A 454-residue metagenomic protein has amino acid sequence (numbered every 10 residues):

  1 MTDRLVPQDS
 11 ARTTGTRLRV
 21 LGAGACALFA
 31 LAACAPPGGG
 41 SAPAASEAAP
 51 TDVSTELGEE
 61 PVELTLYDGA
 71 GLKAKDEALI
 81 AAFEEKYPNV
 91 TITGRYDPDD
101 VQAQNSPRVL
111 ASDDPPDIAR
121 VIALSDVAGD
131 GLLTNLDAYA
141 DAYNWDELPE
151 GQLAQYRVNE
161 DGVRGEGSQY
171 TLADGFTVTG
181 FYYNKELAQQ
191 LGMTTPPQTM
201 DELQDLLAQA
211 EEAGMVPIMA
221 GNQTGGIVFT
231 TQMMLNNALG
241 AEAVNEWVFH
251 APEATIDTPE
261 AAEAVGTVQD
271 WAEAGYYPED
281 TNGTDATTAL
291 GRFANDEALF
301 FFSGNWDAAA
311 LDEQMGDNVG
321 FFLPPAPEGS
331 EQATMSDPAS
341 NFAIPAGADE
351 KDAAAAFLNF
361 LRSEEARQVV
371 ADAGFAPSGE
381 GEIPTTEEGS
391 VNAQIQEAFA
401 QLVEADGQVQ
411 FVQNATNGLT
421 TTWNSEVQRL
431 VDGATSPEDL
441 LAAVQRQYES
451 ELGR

Functional and structural regions predicted by a protein language model:
T2-D130, E328-G329, V369, A443-R454: Conserved N-terminal structural module of periplasmic/extracytoplasmic solute-binding proteins
E85, G167, Q189-L191, A274 (+4 more regions): Extracytoplasmic/periplasmic substrate-recognition and gating elements
L124-T179, G320-F322: Hinge/lid segment of periplasmic solute-binding proteins
D137-L153, N222, L239-E263, E313-Q314 (+2 more regions): Short, solvent-exposed loop/beta-turn-alpha elements that line the ligand-binding surface or hinge of extracytoplasmic
G151-A154, F322, D372-T421, R429: Long, aromatic- and glycine/proline-rich binding clefts that accommodate carbohydrate-like moieties
E166-D174, T179, Q204-E253, A298: Extracytoplasmic/periplasmic solute-binding protein
Q189, V403-R454: Conserved C-terminal helix/tail region of periplasmic/extracytoplasmic solute-binding proteins
L207, H250-T281: Glycine-centered hinge/linker elements that transmit conformational signals in sensory and ligand-binding systems
